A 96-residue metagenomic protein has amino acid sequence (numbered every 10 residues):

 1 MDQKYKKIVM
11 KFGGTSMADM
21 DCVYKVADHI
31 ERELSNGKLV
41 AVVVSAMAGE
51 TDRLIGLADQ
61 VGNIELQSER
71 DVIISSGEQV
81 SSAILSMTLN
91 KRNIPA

Functional and structural regions predicted by a protein language model:
M1-A96: Nucleotide/pyrophosphate-binding catalytic subdomain
